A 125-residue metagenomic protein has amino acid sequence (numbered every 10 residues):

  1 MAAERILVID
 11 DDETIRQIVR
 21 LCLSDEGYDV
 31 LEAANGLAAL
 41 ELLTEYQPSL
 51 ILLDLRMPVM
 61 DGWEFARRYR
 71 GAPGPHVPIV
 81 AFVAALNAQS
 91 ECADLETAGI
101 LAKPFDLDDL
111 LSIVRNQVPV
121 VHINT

Functional and structural regions predicted by a protein language model:
R16, P58, A72: The feature encodes the CheY-like receiver
Q17-D25: Charged docking surfaces used in two-component/phosphorelay signaling
G27-A34, L42: Short hydrophobic/Thr-rich beta-strand motif most characteristic of the beta2 strand and flanking loop of CheY-like
A33-A34, Y46, V59-M60: Hydrophobic residue at a beta-alpha junction that N-caps the helix immediately following a catalytic beta-strand/loop
N35-A38, D54, D61-F65: Acidic catalytic/metal-coordinating carboxylates
E41, W63-G74: Short amphipathic alpha-helix used as the core "switch/output" element in two-component signaling
Y46-L52: Active-site beta3 strand of CheY-like receiver
E64, V77, A84-A102, D108 (+2 more regions): Alpha4 helix (beta4-alpha4-beta5 surface) of REC/receiver domains from two-component response regulators
